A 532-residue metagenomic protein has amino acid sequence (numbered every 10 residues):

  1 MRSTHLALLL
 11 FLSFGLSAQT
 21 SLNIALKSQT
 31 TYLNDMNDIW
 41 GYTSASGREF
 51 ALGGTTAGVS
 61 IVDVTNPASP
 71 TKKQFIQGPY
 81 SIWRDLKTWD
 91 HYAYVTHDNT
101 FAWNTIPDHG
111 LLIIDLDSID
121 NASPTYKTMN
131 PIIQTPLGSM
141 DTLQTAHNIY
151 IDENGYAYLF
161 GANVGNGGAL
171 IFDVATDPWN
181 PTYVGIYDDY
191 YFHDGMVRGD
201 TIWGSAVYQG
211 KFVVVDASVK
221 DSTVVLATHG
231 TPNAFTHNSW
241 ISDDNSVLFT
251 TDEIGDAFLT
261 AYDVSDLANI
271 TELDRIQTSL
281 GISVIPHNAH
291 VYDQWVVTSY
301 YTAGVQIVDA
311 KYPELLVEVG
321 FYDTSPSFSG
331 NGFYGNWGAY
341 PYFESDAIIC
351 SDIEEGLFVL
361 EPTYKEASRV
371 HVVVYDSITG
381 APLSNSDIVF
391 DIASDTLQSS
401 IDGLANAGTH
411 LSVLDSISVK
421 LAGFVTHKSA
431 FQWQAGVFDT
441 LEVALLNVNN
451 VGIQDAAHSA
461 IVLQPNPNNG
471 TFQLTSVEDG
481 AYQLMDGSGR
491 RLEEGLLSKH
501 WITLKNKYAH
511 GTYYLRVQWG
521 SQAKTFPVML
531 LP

Functional and structural regions predicted by a protein language model:
M1-S21, V451: Bacterial Sec-dependent N-terminal signal peptides
A18-I378: Feature marking well-ordered beta-strand scaffolds used for ligand recognition
S60, V370, S384-S386, D415 (+1 more regions): Short beta-strand/loop motifs in extracellular/secreted proteins, especially within beta-sandwich accessory domains
L360-A381, V443-Q464: Residue-level detector of functionally pivotal "anchor" positions at catalytic/ligand-binding pockets or at interdomain
T379-S384, F390-H410, F431: Short, acidic Ser/Thr/Gly-rich low-complexity loop/linker segments typical of extracellular and cell-surface proteins
A405-A407, D439-L441, H500-I502: Short strand-edge motifs at loop-to-beta-strand transitions and within beta-strands of extracellular beta-rich domains
H410, L414-G436, A444-V448, W519-Q522: A short, solvent-exposed loop/turn motif at the edges and junctions of modular extracellular/periplasmic domains
S416, K420, Q454-Q464, N468-P532: C-terminal outer-membrane/trafficking sorting elements
